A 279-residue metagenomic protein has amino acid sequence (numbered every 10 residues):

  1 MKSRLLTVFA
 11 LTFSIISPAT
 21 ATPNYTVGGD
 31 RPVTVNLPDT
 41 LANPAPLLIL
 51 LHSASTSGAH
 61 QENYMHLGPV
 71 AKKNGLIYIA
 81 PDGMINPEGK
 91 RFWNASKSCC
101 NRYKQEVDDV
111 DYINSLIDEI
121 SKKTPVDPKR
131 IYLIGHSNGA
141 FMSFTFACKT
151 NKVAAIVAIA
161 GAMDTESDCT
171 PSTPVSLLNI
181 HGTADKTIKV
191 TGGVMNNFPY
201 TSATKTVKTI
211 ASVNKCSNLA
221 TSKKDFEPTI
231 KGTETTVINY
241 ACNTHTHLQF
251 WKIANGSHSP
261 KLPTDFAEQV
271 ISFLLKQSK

Functional and structural regions predicted by a protein language model:
L5-I15: Sec-dependent N-terminal signal peptides
A19-A21: Boundary at the C-terminal end of the N-terminal hydrophobic targeting segment
N24-Y132, M142-T145, T264-A267: Serine-hydrolase catalytic machinery in alpha/beta-hydrolase-like enzymes
I49-S55, A160, H181-G182, A254: The conserved beta1-alpha1 loop
S55, I85-N86, M163, D185 (+1 more regions): Alpha/beta-hydrolase active-site loop signature
K122-P174: Primarily recognizes the serine-hydrolase "nucleophile elbow" in alpha/beta-hydrolase and SGNH/GDSL folds
A155-T221, E227-I230, N239-N243: The feature captures the conserved acid-bearing segment of alpha/beta-hydrolase catalytic domains
S176-I180, V213-K279: C-terminal catalytic histidine-bearing segment of alpha/beta-hydrolase fold enzymes
